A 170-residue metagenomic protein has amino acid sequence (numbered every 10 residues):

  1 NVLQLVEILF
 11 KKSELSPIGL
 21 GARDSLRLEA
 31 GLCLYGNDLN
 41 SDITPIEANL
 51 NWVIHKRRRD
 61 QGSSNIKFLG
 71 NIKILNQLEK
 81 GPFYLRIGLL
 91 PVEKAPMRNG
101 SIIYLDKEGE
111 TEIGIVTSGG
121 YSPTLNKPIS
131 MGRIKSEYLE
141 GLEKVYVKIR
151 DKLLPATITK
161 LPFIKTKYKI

Functional and structural regions predicted by a protein language model:
N1-I170: Conserved, structured C-terminal
